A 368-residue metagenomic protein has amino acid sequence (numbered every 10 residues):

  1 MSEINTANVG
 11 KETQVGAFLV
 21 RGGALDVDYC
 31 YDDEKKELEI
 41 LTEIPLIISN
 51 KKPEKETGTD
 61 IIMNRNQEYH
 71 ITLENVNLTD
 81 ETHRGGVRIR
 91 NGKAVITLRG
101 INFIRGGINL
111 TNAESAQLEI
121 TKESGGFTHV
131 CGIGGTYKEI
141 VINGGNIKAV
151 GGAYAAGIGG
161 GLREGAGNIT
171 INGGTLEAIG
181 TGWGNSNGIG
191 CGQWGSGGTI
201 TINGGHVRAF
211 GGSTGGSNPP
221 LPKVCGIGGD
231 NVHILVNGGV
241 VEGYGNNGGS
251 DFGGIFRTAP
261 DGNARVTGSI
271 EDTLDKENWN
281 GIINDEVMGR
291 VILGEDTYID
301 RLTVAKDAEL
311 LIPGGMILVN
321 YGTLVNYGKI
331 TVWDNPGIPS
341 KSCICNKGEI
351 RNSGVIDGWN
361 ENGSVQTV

Functional and structural regions predicted by a protein language model:
M1-V368: A composition-driven surface/loop motif
